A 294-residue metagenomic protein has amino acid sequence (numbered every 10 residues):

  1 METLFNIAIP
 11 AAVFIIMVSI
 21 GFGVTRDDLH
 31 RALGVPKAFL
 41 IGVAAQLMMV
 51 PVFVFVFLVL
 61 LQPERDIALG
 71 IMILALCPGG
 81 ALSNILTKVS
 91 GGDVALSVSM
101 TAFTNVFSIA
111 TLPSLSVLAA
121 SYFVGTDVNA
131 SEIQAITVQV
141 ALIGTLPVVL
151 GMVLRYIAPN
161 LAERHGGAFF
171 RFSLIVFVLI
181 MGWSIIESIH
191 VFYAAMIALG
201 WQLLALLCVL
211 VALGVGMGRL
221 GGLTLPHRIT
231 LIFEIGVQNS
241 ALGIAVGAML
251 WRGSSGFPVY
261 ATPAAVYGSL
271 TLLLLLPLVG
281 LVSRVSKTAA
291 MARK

Functional and structural regions predicted by a protein language model:
M1-K294: Alpha-helical transmembrane segments of multi-pass small-molecule/ion transporters
